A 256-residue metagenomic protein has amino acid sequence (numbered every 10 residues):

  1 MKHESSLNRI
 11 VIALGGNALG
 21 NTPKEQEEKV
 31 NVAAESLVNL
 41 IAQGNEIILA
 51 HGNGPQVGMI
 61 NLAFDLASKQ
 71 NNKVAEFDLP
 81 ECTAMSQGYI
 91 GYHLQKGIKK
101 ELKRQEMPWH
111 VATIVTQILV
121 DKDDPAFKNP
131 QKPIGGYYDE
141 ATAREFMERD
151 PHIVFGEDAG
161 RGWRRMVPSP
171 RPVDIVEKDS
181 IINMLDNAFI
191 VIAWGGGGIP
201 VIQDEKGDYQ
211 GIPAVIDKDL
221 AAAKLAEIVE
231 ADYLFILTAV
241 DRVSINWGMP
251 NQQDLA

Functional and structural regions predicted by a protein language model:
M1-A50, M59-K69, D78, N183-D186: N-terminal glycine-/serine-/threonine-rich phosphate-binding loop
K2-S6, V11, R104-M107, V173 (+3 more regions): Solvent-exposed alpha-helices and their adjacent loops that cap or buttress functional pockets in soluble metabolic
V11-A13, E46-M59, H110-V115, V191-W194 (+1 more regions): Short beta-strand segments at enzyme active-site cores
A18-G20, I175, I190-N246: Conserved mixed alpha/beta catalytic, RNA-binding, or beta-rich assembly cores of soluble enzyme, regulatory
T22-K24, G58-A63, D123-N129, Q203-E205 (+1 more regions): Short acidic, glycine/serine/threonine-rich loops at helix termini
Q26-N31, A63-V74, K128-G136, K206-P213: A glycine- and small-aliphatic-rich helix-loop capping segment at beta-alpha/alpha-beta transitions that lines
N39-Q43, H93-K103, K224-D232: Alpha-helix C-terminal capping segments
A67-V191: Ligand-binding beta-strand-loop-alpha-helix segment within the catalytic cores of soluble metabolic enzymes
